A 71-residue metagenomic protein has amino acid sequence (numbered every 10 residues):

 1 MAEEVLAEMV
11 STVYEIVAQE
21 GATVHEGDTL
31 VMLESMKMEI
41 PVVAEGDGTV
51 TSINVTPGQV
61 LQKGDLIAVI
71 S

Functional and structural regions predicted by a protein language model:
M1-T12, M32-E45: Short beta-strand-turn/beta-hairpin segments enriched in glycine/proline and small hydrophobics that form edge-strand
E4, T23-H25: N-terminal beta-strand block that forms a small beta-sandwich/beta-barrel module immediately after a flexible targeting
M9, E15-Q19, T23, S52-V55: Short histidine-centered loop motifs in beta-beta connectors
H25-P41, Q62-S71: Short hydrophobic beta/alpha edge segments that flank linear recognition/processing sites
G48, I53-I67: PDZ-domain C-terminal substructure recognizer with occasional recognition of PDZ-binding tails
